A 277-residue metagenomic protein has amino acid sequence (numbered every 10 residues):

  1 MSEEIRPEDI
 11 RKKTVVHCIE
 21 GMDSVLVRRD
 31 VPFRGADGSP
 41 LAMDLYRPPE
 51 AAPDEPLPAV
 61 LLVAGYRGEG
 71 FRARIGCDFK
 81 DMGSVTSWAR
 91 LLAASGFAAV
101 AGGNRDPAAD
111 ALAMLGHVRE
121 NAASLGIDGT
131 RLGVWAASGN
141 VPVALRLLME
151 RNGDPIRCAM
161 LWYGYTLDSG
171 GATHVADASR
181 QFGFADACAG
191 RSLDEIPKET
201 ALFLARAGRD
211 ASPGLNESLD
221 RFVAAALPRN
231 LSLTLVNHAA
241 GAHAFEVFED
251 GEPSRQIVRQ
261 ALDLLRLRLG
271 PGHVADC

Functional and structural regions predicted by a protein language model:
S2-E55: N-terminal cap/lid segment of alpha/beta-hydrolase-fold proteins
D54-R67: Short beta-strand element of the alpha/beta-hydrolase
F71-M82, P213-G214, D250-P253: Short, flexible/disordered intra-domain loops and linkers
R74-A99: Short amphipathic alpha-helix adjacent to the substrate-entry channel of hydrolases
S84, W88, R105-S124: Alpha/beta-hydrolase active-site loop
A113-A189: Primarily recognizes the serine-hydrolase "nucleophile elbow" in alpha/beta-hydrolase and SGNH/GDSL folds
C158, Y163-P228: The feature captures the conserved acid-bearing segment of alpha/beta-hydrolase catalytic domains
G214, D220, L227-C277: C-terminal catalytic histidine-bearing segment of alpha/beta-hydrolase fold enzymes
